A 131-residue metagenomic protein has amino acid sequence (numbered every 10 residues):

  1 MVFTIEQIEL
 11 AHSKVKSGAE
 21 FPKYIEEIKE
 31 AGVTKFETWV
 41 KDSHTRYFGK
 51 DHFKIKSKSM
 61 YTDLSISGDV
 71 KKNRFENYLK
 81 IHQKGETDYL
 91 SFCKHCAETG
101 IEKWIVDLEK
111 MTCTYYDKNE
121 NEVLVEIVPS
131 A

Functional and structural regions predicted by a protein language model:
M1-T34: Long, hydrophobic N-terminal alpha-helical segment
V2-F3, V70, S130-A131: Intrinsically disordered, low-complexity regulatory/linker segments
K23-D63: Acidic (E/D-rich), amphipathic helical modules within compact regulatory domains
Y24-E27, F36, L90-H95, K103-L108: A structural feature that tracks compact, well-ordered secondary-structure segments with a strong bias toward
H44-F48, M111-Y116: Short polybasic amphipathic segments
I55-W104: Short, solvent-exposed interaction modules
C113, D117-A131: Glycine-rich, aromatic-bearing surface loops/beta-hairpins
